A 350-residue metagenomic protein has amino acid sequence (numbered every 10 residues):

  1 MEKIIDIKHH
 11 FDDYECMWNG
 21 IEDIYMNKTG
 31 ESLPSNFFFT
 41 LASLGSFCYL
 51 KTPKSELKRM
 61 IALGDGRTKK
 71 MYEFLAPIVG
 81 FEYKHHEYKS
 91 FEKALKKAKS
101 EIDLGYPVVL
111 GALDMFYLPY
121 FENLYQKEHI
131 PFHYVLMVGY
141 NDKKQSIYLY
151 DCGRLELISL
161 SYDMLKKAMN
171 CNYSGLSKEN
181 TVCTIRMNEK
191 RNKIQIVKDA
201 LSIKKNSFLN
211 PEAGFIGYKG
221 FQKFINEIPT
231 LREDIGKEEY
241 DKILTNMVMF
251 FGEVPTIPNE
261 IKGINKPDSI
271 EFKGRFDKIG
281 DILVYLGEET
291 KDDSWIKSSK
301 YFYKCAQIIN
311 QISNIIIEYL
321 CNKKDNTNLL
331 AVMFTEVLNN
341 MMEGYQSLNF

Functional and structural regions predicted by a protein language model:
E2-S35, L41-Q195: Conserved active-site-adjacent core of cysteine acyl-enzyme catalytic domains
H10, Y14, G64, T68 (+15 more regions): Intrinsic-disorder-associated interaction segments
G20, K70-F74, K93, K97 (+7 more regions): Exposed alpha-helical structural elements
N27, E31, G105, V109 (+12 more regions): Short secondary-structure junctions and interdomain/linker hinges
T29, P53, A76, K144 (+5 more regions): Generic alpha-helical secondary structure signal
D142-D268: Noncatalytic regulatory segments and standalone regulatory/sensor domains
V254-F350: Charged, long alpha-helical assembly modules
